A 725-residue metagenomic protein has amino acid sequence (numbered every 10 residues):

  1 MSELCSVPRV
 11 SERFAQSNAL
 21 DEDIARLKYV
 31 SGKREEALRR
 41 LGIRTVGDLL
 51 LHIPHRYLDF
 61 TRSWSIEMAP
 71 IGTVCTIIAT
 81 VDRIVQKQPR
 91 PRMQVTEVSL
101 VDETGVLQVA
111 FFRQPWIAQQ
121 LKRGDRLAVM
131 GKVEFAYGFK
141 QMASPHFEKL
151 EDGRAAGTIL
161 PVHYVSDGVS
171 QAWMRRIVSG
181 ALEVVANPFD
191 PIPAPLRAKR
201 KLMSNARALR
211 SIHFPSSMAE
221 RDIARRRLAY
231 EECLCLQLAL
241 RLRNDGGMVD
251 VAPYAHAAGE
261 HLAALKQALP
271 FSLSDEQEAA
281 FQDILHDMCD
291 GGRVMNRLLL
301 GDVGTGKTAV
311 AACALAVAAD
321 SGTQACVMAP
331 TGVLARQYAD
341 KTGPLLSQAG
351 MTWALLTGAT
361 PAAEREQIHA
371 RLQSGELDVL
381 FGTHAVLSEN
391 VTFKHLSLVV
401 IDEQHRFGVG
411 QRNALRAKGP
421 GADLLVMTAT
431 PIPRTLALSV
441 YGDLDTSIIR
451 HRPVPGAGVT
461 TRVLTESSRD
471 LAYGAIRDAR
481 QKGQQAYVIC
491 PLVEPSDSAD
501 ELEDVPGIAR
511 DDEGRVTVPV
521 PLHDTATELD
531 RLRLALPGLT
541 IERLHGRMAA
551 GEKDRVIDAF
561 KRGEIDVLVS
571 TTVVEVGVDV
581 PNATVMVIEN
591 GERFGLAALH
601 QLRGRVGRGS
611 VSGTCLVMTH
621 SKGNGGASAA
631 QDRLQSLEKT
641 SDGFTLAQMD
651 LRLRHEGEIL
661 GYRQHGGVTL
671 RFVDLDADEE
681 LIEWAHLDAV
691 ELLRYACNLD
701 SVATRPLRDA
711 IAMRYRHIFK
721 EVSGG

Functional and structural regions predicted by a protein language model:
M1-K28, E36, L236, G246: Long, highly charged, low-complexity intrinsically disordered interaction regions that mediate electrostatic DNA/RNA
R34, I71, K87-A268, Y662: Upstream accessory/linker segments immediately N-terminal to the RecA-like ATPase cores of bacterial MutS and a subset
H52-D82: OB-fold nucleic-acid-binding modules
T80, K132-V133, A239, G591 (+1 more regions): Short, surface-exposed secondary-structure boundary micro-motifs
F271-M295, A309: N-terminal pre-P-loop "Q-motif" helix
D290-Q635: Inter-lobe coupling/hinge segments of SF2-like helicase ATPases
D558-P581, M586-E589, G604, R608 (+2 more regions): Accessory helical-bundle/CTD segments and flexible terminal tails appended to RecA-like ATPase motors
